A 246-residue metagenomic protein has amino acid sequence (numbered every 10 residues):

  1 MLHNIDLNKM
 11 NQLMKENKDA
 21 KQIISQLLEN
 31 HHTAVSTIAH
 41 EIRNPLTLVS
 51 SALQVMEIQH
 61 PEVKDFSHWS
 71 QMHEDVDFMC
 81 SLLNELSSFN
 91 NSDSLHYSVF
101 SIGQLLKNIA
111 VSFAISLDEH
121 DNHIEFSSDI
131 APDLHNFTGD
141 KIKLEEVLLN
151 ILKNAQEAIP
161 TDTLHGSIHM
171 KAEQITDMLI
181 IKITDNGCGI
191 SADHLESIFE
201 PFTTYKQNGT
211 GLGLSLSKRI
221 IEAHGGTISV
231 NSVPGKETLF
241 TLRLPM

Functional and structural regions predicted by a protein language model:
K15-A39, S50: Conserved HAMP-HisKA connector
F66-S116: Conserved DHp (HisKA) dimerization/phosphotransfer helix of two-component histidine kinases, i.e., the long coiled-coil
I109, H123-H135: Conserved catalytic submotifs in the C-terminal HATPase_c
H165-D177: Short beta-strand/loop element within the Bergerat-fold HATPase_c
I190-P201: Short conserved segment of the HATPase_c
G213, S217: Short alpha-helical Gxxx[C/S/T] motif in the catalytic ATP-binding
